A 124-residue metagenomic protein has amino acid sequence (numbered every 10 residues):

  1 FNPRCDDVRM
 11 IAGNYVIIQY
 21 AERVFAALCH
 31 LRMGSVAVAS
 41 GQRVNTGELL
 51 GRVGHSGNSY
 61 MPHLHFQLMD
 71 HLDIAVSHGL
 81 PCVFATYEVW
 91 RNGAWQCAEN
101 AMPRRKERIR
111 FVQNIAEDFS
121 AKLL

Functional and structural regions predicted by a protein language model:
F1-R32: Zn2+-dependent peptidoglycan hydrolase active-site motif and core
C5-D6, G54-G57, D73: Short proline/glycine-enriched turn/loop segments at secondary-structure junctions
D7-V8, Q42, Q67-L124: Acidic, glycine-rich catalytic/binding loops that coordinate metals and/or anionic ligands
N14-V16, P62-L64, L80-C82: Extracytoplasmic/periplasmic beta-strand context in beta-sandwich domains, especially the cupredoxin/COX2 CuA-binding
V24-G47: Short histidine-centered loop motifs in beta-beta connectors
H30, H63-Q67: Histidine-centered divalent metal-coordination motifs
A37-A39, H55-P62: Short glycine/proline-centered loop/turn elements that form peptide/ligand docking sites
N45-G57: Short hydrophobic beta/alpha edge segments that flank linear recognition/processing sites
